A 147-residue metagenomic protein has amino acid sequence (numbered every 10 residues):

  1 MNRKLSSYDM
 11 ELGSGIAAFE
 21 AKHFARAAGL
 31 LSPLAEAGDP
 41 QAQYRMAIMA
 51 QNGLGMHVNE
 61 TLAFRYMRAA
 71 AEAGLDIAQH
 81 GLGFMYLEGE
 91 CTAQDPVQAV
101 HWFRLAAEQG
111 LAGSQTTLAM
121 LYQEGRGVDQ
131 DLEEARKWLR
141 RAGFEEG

Functional and structural regions predicted by a protein language model:
S6-S7, K22, E36-D39, N52-L54 (+8 more regions): Short helix-capping/linker turns of helical repeat alpha-solenoids
S7-A37: Alpha-helical segment of the N-proximal tetratricopeptide repeat
E11-L12, A17, R45-N52, G81-E88 (+2 more regions): Hydrophobic face of amphipathic alpha-helices that form TPR/SEL1-like repeat modules and related alpha-solenoid
E20-G29, H57-Y66, A93-W102, D129-R140: Structural signature of tandem alpha-helical TPR/SEL1-like repeats, specifically the intra-repeat loop/turn
P33-L34, R68-A70, R104-A106, R141-A142: Canonical positions in the second alpha-helix
T116-T117, Q123, D129-E146: Leucine-rich solenoid repeat scaffolds
